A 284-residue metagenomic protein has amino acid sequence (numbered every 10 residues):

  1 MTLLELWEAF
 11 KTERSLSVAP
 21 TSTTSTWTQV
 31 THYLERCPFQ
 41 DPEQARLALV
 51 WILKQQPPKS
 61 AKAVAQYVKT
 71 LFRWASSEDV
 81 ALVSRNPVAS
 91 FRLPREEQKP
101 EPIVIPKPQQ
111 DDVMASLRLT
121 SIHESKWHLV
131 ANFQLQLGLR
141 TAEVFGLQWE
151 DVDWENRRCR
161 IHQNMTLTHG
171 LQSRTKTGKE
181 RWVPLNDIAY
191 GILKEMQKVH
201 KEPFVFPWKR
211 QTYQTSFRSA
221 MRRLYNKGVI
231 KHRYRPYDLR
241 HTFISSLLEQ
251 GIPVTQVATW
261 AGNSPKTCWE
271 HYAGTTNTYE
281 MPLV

Functional and structural regions predicted by a protein language model:
M1, L16, M165, Y190 (+1 more regions): Catalytic-site neighborhood detector that most strongly recognizes the C-terminal catalytic loop/helix of tyrosine
T2-V30, Q55-Q56: Short, aromatic/basic-rich helix-turn unit that serves as a nucleic-acid recognition element
A19, P57-S60, K209, Y213 (+1 more regions): Short coil turns linking two alpha-helices in DNA-binding domains
Q29-R92, R140-A142: N-terminal DNA-binding recognition helix of tyrosine site-specific recombinases/integrases
P58, K62-V64, V83-R85, A89-T141 (+1 more regions): Basic, Lys/Arg- and aromatic-enriched nucleic-acid-binding interface segment
L117-W127, L137, V183, G191 (+5 more regions): Short, basic (Lys/Arg/His-rich) helix/loop patches that form interaction surfaces in the mid-to-C-terminal regions
R140, Q148-E150, E155, P253 (+1 more regions): Short coil/turn motifs that cap or connect alpha-helices
L147-E195: Conserved tyrosine-mediated DNA breakage-rejoining catalytic core shared by Y-recombinases
